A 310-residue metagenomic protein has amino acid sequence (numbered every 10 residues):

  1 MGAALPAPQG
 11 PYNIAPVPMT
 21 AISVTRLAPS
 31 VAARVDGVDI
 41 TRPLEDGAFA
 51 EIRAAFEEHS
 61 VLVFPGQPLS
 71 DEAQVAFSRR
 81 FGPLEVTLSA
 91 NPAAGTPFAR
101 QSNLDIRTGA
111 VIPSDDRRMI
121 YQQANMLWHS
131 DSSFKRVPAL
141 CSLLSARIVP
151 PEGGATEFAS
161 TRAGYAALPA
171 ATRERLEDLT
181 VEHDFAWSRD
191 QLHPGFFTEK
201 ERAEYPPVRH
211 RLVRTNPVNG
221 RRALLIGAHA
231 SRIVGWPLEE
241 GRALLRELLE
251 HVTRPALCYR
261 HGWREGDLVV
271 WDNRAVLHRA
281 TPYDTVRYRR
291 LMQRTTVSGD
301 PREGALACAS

Functional and structural regions predicted by a protein language model:
G2-A4: Intrinsic, low-complexity polybasic segments
P6-G10: N-terminal polybasic/positive-inside topogenic patches
Y12-V270, R274-S310: Fe(II)/2-oxoglutarate oxygenase catalytic core
